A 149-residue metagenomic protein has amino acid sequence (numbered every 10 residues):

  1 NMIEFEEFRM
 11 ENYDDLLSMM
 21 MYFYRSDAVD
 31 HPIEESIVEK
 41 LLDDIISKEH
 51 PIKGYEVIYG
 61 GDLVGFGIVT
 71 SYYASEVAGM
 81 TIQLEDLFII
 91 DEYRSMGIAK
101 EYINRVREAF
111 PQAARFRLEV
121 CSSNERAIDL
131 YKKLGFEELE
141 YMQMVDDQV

Functional and structural regions predicted by a protein language model:
I3-S18: A short beta-loop-alpha structural element at the N-terminal edge of CoA-dependent acyl/N-acetyltransferase catalytic
M21-D43: Conserved GNAT-fold acetyl-CoA-binding loop/helix
D44-E56: A short helix-loop-beta-strand connector motif used in the catalytic cores of GNAT acetyltransferases and, in some
E56, D62-S71: Conserved beta-strand in the GNAT
E85-R94: A short, internal acetyl-CoA/4′-phosphopantetheine-binding micro-motif in the GNAT/acyltransferase core
Y93-R105: Conserved acetyl-CoA pyrophosphate-binding loop and the N-cap/start of the following alpha-helix in GNAT-like
K100, S122-E140: Conserved active-site alpha-helix within GNAT-family acetyltransferase domains
F110-V120: Conserved GNAT acetyl-CoA-binding A-motif
